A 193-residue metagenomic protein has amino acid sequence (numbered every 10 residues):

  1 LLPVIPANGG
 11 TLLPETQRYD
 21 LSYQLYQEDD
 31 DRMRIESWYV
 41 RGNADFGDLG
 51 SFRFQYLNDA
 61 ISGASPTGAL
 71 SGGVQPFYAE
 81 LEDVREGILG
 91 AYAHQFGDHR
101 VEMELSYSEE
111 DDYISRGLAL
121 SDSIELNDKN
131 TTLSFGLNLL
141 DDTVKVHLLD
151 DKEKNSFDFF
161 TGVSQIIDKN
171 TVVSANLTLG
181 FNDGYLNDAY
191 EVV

Functional and structural regions predicted by a protein language model:
N8-F46, G50-R53: Short glycine/proline- and aromatic-enriched beta-strand/turn motifs that initiate or cap beta-hairpins
Y23-D29, N58-S62, F96-D98, Y107-D111 (+3 more regions): Transmembrane beta-strands of outer-membrane beta-barrel pores
D31-E36, Q55, S65-S71, Y113-S121 (+3 more regions): Outer-membrane beta-barrel translocator domains and adjoining extracellular loop/strand segments of Gram-negative
D31-I35, A79-R85, D111-S115, L126-D128 (+2 more regions): Transmembrane beta-barrel outer-membrane domains
E36-V40, E86-G90, R116-L120, N155-T161: Hydrophobic, lipid-facing positions within transmembrane beta-strands of outer-membrane proteins
N43-D45, A91-Q95, S123-E125, F160-D168 (+2 more regions): Transmembrane beta-barrel domains of outer membrane proteins
G50-F54, D98-M103, D128-L133, N170-A175: Repeated loop/turn-to-beta-strand initiation elements of outer-membrane beta-barrel proteins
D141-V193: Solenoidal tandem-repeat scaffolds enriched in leucines and small polar residues
